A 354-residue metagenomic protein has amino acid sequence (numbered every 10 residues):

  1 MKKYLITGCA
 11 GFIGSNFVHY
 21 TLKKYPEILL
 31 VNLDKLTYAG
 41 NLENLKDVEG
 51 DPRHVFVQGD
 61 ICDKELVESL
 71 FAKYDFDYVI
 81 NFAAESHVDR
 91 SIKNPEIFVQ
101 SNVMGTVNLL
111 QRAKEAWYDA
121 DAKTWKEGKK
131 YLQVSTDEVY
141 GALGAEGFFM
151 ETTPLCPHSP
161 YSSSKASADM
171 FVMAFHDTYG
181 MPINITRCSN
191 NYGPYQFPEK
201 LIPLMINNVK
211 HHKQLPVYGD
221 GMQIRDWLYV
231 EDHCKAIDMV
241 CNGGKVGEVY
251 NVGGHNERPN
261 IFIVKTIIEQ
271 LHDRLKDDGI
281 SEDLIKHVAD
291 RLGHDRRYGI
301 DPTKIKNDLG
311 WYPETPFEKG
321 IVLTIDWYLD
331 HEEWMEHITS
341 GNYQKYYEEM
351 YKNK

Functional and structural regions predicted by a protein language model:
M1-N191, C241, L323, Y328-H331 (+1 more regions): N-terminal Rossmann-like NAD(P)+-binding domain of SDR-like oxidoreductases, especially those catalyzing
K3-Y4, F17, L30, G59 (+3 more regions): C-terminal substrate-binding subdomain of Rossmann-fold SDR/epimerase-dehydratase oxidoreductases
G8, F12, K130, S159 (+4 more regions): Amphipathic alpha-helical recognition patches that constitute DNA-binding helices
L36, N190-G193, Q223-I224, R291-L292: Short histidine/acidic/glycine/proline-rich micro-motifs that form metal- and phosphate-coordinating active-site loops
N41, G50, A145, P194-P198 (+3 more regions): Residue-level signature of the cytosolic catalytic core of signaling kinases
L42-L45, L143-E146, Q196-E199, I263-K265 (+1 more regions): Short aromatic-enriched loop/helix-cap "lid" or pocket-rim segments at secondary-structure transitions that line
L66, I97, M104, F197-L201 (+2 more regions): Residue-level recognition of oxygen-bearing side chains
E146, P157-S164, P194, P198 (+2 more regions): The catalytic Tyr-centered alpha-helix of NAD(P)H-dependent dehydrogenases
